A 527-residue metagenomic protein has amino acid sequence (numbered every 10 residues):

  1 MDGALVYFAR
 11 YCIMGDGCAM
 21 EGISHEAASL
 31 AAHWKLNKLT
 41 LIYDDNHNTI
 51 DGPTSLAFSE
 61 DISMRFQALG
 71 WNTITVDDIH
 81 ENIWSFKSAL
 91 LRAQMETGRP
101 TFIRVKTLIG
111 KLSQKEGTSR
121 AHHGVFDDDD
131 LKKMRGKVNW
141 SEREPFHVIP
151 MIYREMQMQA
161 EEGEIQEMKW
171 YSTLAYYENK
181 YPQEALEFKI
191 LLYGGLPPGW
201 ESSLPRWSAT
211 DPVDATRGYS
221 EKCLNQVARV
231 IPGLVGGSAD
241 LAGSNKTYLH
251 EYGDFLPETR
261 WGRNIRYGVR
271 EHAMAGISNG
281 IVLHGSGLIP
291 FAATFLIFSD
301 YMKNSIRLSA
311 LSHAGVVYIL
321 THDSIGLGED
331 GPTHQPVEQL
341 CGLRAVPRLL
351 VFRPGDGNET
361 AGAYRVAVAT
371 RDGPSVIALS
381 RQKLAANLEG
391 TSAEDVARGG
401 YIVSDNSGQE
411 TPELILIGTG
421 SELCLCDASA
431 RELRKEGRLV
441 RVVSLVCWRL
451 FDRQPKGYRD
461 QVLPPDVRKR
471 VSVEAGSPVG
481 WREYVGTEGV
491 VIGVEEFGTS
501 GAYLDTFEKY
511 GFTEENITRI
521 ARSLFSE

Functional and structural regions predicted by a protein language model:
M1-Y11, E155-A378, K383, V462: Thiamine diphosphate
G3-Y7, Y11, S24-H147, G326-P332 (+2 more regions): Thiamine diphosphate
M14-G15, Y43, S238, A292-T294 (+3 more regions): Short beta-strand/turn micro-motifs composed of small residues that flank or help shape donor/cofactor-binding pockets
G17, I79-H80, G268-E271, F295-L296 (+2 more regions): Short loop or secondary-structure boundary microenvironments that flank and position key functional residues
G17-I23: Short acidic, Gly/Ser-rich segments with clustered Asp/Glu that frequently serve as metal-coordination loops in enzyme
A19, A32, H47, N139 (+3 more regions): Hydrophobic/aromatic-lined pockets within catalytic cores
R135, N139-K169: Non-catalytic, alpha-helical, charged scaffold/linker segments that couple or flank catalytic or architectural cores
V148-P150, P197, A215, P455: Generic structural signal for alpha-helix starts
